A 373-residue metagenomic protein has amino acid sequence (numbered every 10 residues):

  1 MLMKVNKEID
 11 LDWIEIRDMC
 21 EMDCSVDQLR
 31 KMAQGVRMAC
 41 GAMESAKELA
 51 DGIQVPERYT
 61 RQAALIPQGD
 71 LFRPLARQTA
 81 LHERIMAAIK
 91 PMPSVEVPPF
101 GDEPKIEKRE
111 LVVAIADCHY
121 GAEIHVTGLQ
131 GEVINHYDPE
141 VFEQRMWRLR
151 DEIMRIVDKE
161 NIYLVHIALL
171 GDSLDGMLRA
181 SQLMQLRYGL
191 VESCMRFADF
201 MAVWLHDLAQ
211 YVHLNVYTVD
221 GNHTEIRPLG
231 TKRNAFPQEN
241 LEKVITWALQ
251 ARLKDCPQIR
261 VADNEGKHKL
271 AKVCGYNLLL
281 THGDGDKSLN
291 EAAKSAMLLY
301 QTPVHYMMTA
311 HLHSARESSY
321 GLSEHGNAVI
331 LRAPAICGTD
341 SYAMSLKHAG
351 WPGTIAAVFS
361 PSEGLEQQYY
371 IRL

Functional and structural regions predicted by a protein language model:
M1-E15: Short, amphipathic alpha-helical "recognition" segments used to contact nucleic acids or chromatin
V5, D18-K159, A357-S362, Y370-L373: Basic, amphipathic N-terminal segments that precede the first structured/catalytic domain
D12, N161-Y163, P303: Short loop/turn motifs at secondary-structure junctions
P98-G101, K105-C118, V126-A251: Core catalytic region of metal-dependent phosphoesterases/phosphodiesterases, especially metallo-beta-lactamase-like
E103-V112, L270-L279, A328: Beta-strand-turn-beta hairpins that frame and shape the catalytic cleft of phosphate-ester-processing enzymes
L214-N222, R260-K269: Acidic carboxylate-rich catalytic motifs and surrounding loops in phosphoryl-/glycosyl-chemistry enzymes
A235-K243, A248-P257, E265, L279-L373: Conserved beta-sheet core of the metallophosphoesterase superfamily
V261, K269-V273, M297-L299: Short, conserved, surface-exposed binding loops centered on an aromatic residue
